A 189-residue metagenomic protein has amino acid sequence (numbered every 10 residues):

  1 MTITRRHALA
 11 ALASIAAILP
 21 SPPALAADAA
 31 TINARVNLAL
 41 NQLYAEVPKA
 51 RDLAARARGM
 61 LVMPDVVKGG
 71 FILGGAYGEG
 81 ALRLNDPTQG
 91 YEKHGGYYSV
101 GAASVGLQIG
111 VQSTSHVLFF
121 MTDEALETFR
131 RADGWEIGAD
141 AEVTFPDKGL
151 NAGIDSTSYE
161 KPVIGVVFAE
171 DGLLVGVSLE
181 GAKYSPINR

Functional and structural regions predicted by a protein language model:
M1-T2: N-terminal secretory signal peptides that target proteins for export/translocation
R5-L9: N-terminal export leaders
A13-S14, A24: Cleavable N-terminal signal peptides
A26-R189: Small-residue-enriched, tightly packed secondary-structure blocks
